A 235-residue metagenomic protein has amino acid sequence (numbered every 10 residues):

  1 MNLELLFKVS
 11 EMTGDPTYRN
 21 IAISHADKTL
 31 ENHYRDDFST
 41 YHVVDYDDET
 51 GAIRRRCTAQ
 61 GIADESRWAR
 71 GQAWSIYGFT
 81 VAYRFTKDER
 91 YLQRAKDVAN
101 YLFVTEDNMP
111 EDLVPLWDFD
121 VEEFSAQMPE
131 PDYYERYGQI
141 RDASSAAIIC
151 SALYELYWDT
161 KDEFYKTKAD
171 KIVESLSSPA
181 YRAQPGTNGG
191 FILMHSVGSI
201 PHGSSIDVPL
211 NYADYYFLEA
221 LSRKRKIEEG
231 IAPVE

Functional and structural regions predicted by a protein language model:
M1-E235: Glycan-recognition and catalytic cores of secretory/periplasmic carbohydrate-active enzymes
